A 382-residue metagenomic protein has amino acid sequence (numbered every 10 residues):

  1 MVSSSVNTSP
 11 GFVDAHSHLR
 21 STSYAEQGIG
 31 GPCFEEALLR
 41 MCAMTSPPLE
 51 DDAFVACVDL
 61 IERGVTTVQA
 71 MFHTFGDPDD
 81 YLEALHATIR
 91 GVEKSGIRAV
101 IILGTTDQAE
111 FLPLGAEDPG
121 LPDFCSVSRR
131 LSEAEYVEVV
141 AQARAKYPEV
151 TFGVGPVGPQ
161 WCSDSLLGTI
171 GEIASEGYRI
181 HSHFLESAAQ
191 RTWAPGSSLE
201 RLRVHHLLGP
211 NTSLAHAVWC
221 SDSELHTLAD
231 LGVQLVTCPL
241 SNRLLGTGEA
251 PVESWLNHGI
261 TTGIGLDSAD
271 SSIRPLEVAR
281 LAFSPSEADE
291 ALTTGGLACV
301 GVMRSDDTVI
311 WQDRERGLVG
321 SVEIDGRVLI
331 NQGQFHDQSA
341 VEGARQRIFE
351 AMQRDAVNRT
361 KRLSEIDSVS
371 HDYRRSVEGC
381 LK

Functional and structural regions predicted by a protein language model:
M1-P10, V140, R144: Histidine-rich, glycine-flanked metal-binding segment
G11-T22, R179-E186: Histidine-centered catalytic micro-motifs
D14-I29, V100-L112: Short, solvent-exposed beta-strand-terminating loops
E26-R98, E135-K146, V357: Alpha-helical scaffold segments that flank or form the walls of functional sites
V65, I97, G177, G232-V233: A structural motif
E83-A215: Metal-coordinating catalytic core of metallo-dependent amide/deamination hydrolases
V204-G317, V328-I330: Active-site-adjacent C-terminal substructures of enzyme catalytic domains
A288-K382: Active-site microenvironment of metallo-dependent hydrolases
